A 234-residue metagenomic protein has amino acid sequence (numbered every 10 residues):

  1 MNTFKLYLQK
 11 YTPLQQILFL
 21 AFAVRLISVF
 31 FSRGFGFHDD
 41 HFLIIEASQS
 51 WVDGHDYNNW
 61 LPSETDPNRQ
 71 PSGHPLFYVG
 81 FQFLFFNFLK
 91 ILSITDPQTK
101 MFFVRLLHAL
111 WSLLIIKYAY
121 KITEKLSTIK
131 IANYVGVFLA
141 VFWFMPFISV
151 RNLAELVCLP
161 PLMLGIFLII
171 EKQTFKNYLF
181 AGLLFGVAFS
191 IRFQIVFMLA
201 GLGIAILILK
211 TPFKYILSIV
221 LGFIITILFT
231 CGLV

Functional and structural regions predicted by a protein language model:
M1-I27, E124, L221-G222: Start-transfer (signal-anchor) and selected internal transmembrane alpha helices of multi-pass inner/ER membrane
M1-Y7, F167-K176, F180, F185 (+1 more regions): Perimembrane helix-loop-helix junctions
A21-V24, V135-W143, F185, F189: Short helix- or helix-capping micro-motifs that position conserved polar/aromatic residues at function-defining sites
L26-F30, F42-Q70, L84-L92: Extracytosolic helix-loop segments that constitute the early lumenal/periplasmic catalytic or substrate-binding loops
F37, F147-V157: Short acidic/glycine- and proline-prone juxtamembrane loop motifs at membrane-interface regions of multi-pass membrane
S72, L76-G80, K90-L114, I148: Loop-to-helix entry region of an early transmembrane alpha helix in multi-pass inner-membrane enzymes
F102-S127, L164: Transmembrane-helix motifs of polytopic, lipid-linked glycan transferases
K117-K121, F138-L139, M145, V157-F185: Specific aromatic-rich, kink-prone transmembrane helix
